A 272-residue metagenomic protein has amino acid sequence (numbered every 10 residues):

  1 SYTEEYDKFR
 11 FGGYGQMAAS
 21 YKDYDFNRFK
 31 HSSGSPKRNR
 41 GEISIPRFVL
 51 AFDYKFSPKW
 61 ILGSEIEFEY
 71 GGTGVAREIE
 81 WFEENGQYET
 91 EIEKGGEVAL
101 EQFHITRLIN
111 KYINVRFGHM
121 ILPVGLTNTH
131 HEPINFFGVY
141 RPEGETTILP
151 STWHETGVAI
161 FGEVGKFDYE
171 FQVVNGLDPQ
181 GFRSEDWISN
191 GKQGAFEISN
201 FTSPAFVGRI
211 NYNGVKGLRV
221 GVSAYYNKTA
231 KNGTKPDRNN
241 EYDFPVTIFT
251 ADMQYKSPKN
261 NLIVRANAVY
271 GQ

Functional and structural regions predicted by a protein language model:
Y2-D23, K37-P179, T202-V207, N211-R219: Outer membrane beta-barrel
D25-N27, V75-A76, R183, G233-P236: Short acidic, glycine/proline-rich loop/turn micro-motifs
R28-S33, I79-N85, E132-G138, D186-K192 (+1 more regions): Flexible, surface-exposed loop regions and adjacent strand-edge segments of Gram-negative outer-membrane beta-barrel
R38, G144-T147, G194-E197, N239-N240: Short, P/G- and charge-enriched loop/turn segments at secondary-structure junctions
L50, N190, F249-T250: Intrinsic disorder/low-complexity signature
S151, E197-A205, N240-I248: Active-site glycine- and acidic-residue-rich loops that bind and position anionic ligands or nucleotide-like cofactors
G181, D186-G233: Loop-centered beta-sheet repeat module
V215-Q272: Detector for outer-membrane/organellar transmembrane beta-barrel domains, recognizing the amphipathic beta-strand
